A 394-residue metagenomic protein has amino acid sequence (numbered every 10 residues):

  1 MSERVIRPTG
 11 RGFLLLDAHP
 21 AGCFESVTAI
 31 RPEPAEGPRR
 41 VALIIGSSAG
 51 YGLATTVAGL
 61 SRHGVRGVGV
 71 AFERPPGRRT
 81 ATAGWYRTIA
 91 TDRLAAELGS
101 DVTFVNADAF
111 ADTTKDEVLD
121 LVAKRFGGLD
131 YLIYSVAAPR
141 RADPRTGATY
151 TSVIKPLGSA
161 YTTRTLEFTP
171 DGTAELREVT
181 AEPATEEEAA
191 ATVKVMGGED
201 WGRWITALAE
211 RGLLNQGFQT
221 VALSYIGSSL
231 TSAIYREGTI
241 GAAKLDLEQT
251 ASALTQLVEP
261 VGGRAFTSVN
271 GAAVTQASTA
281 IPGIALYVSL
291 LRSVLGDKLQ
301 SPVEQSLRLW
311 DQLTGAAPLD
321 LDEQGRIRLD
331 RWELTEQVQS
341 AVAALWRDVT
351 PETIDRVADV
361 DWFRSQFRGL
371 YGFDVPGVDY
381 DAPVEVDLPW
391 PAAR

Functional and structural regions predicted by a protein language model:
M1-A35, E186-A190: Class I SAM-dependent methyltransferase Rossmann-like catalytic core, especially the SAM/SAH-binding loop
A35-F72, G77: Canonical Rossmann dinucleotide-binding motif of NAD(H)/NADP(H)-dependent dehydrogenases/reductases, specifically
R40, V65, G127-D130, F218: Conserved acidic residues
G64-T103, D108: Glycine-rich phosphate-binding loop and adjoining beta1-alpha1-beta2 segment of Rossmann-like nucleotide-binding folds
S100, E117-T146: A glycine-rich helix->loop->beta "capping" turn within Rossmann-like NAD(P)(H)-dependent oxidoreductase domains
N106-V118: The beta1-alpha1 cofactor-binding region of Rossmann-like NAD(H)/NADP(H)-dependent oxidoreductases
T151-G263, V269-R292: Catalytic loop of short-chain dehydrogenase/reductase
M196, A253, V261-G271, I284-W390: C-terminal helical subdomain
